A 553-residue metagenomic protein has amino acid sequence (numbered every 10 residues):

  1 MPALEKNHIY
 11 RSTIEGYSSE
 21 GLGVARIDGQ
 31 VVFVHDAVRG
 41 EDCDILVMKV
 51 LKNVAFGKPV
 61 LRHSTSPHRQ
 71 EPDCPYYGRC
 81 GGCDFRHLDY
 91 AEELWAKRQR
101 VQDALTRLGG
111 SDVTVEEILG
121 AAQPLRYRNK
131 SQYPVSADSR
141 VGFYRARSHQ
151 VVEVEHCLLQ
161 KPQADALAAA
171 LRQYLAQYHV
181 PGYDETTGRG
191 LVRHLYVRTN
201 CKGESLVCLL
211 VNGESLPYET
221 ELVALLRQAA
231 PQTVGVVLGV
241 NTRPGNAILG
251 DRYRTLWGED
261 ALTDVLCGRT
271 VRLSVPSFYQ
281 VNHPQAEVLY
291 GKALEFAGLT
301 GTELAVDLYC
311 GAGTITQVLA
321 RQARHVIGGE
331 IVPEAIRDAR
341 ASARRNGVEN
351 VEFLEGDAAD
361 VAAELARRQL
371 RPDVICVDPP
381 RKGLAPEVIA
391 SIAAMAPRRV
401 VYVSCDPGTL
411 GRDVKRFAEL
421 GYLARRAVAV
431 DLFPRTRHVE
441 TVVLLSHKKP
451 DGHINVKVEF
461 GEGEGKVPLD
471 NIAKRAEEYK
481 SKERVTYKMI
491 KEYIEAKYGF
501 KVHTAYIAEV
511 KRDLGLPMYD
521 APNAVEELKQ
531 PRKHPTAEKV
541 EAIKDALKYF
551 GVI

Functional and structural regions predicted by a protein language model:
M1-Y76, V306, E352-F353, D360: Terminal RNA-binding accessory module
P2-H8, Y218-Y479: Rossmann-like S-adenosyl-L-methionine
G23-D28, G142-R145, L210, A339: Short, acidic/hydrophobic/Gly-rich beta-strand patch recurrent on exposed beta strands that often constitutes part
V60-P72, G78-G182, K202, L216: Extended interfacial segments that mediate partner engagement and assembly in macromolecular machines
E153, V197, G203-N212, T270-S274: Short, aliphatic-rich beta-strand segments
T486-Y498, A508-L514: DNA-recognition alpha helix
M518-P531: Short Lys/Arg-enriched helix C-cap and helix-to-coil transition segments that create basic nucleic-acid-contact patches
R532-I553: Phospho-regulated, low-complexity intrinsically disordered regions of nuclear gene-regulatory and chromatin-associated
